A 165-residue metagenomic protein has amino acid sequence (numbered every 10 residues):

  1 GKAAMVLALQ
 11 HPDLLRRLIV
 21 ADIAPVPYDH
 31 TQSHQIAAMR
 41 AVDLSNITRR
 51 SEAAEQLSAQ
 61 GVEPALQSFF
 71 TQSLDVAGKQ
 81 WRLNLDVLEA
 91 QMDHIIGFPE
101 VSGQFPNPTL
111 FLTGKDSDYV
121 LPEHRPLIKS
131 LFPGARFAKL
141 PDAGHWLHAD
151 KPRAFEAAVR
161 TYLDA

Functional and structural regions predicted by a protein language model:
G1, P25, H145: Active-site micro-motifs of SAM-dependent methyltransferase domains
A4-V6, D29-H30, L121-E123, A149: Short glycine-/acidic-enriched loop or helix-start segments at secondary-structure transitions that form or flank
M5-R50: Flexible "cap/lid" loop of the alpha/beta hydrolase fold
V6-D13, P126, S130, A157 (+1 more regions): Short, well-ordered alpha-helices that flank and scaffold nucleotide-derived cofactor binding pockets
A21-D22, N84, D150: Conserved acidic functional residues
L44-V101: Conserved alpha/beta-hydrolase catalytic His-Asp/Glu region
A77-L131, R136-K139: Conserved serine/cysteine hydrolase catalytic core
G134-A165: Catalytic active-site module of serine/aspartate enzymes centered on a nucleophile-bearing elbow/loop
